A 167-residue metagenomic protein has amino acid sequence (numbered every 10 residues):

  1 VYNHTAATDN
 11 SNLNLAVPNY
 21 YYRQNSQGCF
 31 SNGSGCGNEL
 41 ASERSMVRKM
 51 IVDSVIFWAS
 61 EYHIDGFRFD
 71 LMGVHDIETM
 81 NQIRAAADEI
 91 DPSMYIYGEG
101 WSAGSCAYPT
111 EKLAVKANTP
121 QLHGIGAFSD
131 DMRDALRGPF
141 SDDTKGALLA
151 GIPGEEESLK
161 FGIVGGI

Functional and structural regions predicted by a protein language model:
Y2: Active-site cores of enzymes that catalyze phosphoryl transfer or operate on phosphate-rich substrates
T5-K112: Active-site neighborhood of glycoside hydrolase catalytic domains
H63, R84-I167: Conserved alpha/beta catalytic core and glycan-binding cleft of carbohydrate-active enzymes
